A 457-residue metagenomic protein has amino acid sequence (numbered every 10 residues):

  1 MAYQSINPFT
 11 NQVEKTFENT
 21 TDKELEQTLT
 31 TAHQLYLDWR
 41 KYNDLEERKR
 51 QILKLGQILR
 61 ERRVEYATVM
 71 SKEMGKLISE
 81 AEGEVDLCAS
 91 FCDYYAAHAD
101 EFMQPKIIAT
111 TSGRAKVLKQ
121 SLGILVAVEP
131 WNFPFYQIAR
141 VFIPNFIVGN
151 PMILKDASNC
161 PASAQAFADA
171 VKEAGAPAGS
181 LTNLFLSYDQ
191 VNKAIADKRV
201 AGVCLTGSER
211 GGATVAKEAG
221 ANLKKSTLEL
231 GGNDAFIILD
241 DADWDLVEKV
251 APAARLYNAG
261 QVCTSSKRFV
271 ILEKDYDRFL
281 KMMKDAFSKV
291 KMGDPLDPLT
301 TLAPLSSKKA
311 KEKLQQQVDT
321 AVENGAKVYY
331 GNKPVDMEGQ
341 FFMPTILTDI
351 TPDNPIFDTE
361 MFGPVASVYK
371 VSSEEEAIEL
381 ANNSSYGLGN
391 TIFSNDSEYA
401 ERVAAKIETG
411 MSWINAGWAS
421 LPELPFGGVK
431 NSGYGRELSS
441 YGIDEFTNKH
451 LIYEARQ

Functional and structural regions predicted by a protein language model:
M1-G113: N-terminal Rossmann-like NAD(P)+-binding subdomain of aldehyde/semialdehyde dehydrogenases
P8, D22-L25, L45, R63 (+5 more regions): Residues at or immediately preceding the N-termini of alpha-helices
T10-T16, V200, I237, P334 (+1 more regions): Conserved C-terminal structural/oligomerization subdomain of aldehyde/semialdehyde dehydrogenase
N11, R48, M70, C92 (+9 more regions): Residue-level signal for inorganic ion chemistry
E14, R210-T351, I414: ALDH superfamily catalytic-core signature
E14-T20, L37-K41, A127, F236-L239 (+5 more regions): Short, well-ordered beta-strand elements within core beta-sheets of diverse protein domains
H33-Y36, R40, G56-R63, A67 (+19 more regions): Structural signal for hydrophobic packing residues in well-ordered secondary-structure cores of soluble enzyme domains
K106-L246, V371: Rossmann-like NAD(P) dinucleotide-binding subdomain of oxidoreductase/dehydrogenase enzymes
